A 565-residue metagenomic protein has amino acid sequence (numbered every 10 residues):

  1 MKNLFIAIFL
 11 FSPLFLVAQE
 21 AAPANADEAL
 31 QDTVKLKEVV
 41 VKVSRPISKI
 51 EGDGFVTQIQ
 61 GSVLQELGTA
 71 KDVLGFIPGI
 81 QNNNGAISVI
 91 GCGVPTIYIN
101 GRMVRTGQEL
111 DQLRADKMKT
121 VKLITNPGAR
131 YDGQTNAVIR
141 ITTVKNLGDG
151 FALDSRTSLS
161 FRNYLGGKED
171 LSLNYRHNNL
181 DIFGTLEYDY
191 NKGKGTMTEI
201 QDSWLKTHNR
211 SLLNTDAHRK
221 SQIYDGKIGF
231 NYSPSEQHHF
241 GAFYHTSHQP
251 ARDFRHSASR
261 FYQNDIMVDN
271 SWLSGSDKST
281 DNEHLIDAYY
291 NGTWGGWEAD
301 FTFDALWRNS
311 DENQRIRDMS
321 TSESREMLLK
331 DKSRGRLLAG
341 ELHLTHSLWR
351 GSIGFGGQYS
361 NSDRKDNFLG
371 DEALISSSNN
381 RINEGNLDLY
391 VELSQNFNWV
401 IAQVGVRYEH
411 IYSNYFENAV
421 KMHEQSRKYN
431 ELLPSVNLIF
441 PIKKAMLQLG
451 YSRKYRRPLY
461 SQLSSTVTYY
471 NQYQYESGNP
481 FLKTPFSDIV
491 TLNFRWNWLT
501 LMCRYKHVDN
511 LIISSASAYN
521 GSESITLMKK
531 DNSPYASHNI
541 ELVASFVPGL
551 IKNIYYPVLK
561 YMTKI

Functional and structural regions predicted by a protein language model:
E20-V63, N83-N84, C92, I124-T125: Short, acidic, small-residue-rich periplasmic hinge/interaction motif at the N-terminus of Gram-negative outer-membrane
D27-E28, E38, A70-V73, G107-Q108 (+3 more regions): N-terminal periplasmic accessory domains that precede and gate Gram-negative outer-membrane beta-barrel machines
S48, K71-M103: Extracytoplasmic beta-strand/coil segments of soluble accessory domains associated with Gram-negative outer-membrane
F76, R102-G128: Short acidic/polar hinge/loop motifs at secondary-structure boundaries that mediate gating or recognition
D132-I139, L147-T198, S221-Y224: Outer-membrane beta-barrel translocator/receptor signature
K168, G195-T207, D253-N270, D311-T321 (+6 more regions): Outer-membrane beta-barrel translocator domains and adjoining extracellular loop/strand segments of Gram-negative
D225-P250, S274-N418, F440-P441, A445-M446 (+2 more regions): Face-selective signature of the C-terminal outer-membrane beta-barrel domain
R381-E384, E424-R427, Y455-D509, T526-E541: Outer-membrane beta-barrel signature, preferentially recognizing the C-terminal barrel domain of Gram-negative
